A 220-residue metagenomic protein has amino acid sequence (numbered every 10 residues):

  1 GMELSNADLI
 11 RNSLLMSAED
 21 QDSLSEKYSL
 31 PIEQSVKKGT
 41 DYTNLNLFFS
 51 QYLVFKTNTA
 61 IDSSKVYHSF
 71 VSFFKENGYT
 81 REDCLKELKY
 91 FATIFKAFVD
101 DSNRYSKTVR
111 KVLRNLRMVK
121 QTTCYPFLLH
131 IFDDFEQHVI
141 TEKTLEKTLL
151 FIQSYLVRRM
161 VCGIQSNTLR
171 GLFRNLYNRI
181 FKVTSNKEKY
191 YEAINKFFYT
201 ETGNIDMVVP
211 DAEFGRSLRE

Functional and structural regions predicted by a protein language model:
M2-E220: A cross-family structural signal marking well-folded subdomains
